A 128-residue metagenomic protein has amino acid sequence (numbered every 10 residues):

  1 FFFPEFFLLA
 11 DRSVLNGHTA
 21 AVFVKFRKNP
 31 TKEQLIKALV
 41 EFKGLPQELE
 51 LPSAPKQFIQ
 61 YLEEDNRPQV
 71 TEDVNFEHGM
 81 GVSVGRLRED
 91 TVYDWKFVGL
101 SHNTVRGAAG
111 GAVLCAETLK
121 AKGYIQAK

Functional and structural regions predicted by a protein language model:
F1-D94: C-terminal substrate-binding/catalytic lobe of Rossmann-fold NAD(P)-dependent oxidoreductases
D94-K128: Generic C-terminus detector
